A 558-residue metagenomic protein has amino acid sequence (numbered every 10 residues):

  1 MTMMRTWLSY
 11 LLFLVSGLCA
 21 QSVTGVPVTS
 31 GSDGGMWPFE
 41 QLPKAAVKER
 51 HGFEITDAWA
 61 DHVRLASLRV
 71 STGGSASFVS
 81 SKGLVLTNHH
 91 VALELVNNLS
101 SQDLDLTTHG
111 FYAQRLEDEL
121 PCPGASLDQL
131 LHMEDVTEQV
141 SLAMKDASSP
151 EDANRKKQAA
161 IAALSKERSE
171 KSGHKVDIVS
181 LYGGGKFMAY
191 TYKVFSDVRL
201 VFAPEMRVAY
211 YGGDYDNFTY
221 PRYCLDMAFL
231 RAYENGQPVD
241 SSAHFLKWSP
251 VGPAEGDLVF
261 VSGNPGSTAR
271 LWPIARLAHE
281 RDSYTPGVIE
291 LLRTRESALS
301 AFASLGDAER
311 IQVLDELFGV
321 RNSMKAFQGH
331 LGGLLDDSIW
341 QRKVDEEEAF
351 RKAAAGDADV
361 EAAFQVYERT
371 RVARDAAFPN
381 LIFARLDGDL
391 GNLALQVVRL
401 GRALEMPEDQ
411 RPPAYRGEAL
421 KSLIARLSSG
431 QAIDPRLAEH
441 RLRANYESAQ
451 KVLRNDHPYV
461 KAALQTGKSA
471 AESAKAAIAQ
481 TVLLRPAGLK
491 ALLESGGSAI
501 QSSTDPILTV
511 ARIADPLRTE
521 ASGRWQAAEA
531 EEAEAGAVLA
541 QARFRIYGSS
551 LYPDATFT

Functional and structural regions predicted by a protein language model:
M1-W7: Positively charged n-region of N-terminal signal peptides that target proteins for export
S9-C19: Bacterial N-terminal signal peptides
A20-T558: Terminal presequence/propeptide segments associated with secretion/organelle targeting and zymogen/polyprotein
